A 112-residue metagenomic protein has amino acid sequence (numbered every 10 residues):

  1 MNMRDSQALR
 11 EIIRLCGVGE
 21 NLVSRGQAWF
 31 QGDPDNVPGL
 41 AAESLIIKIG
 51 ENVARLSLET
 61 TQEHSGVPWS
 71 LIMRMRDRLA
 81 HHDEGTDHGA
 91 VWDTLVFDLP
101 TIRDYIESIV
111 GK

Functional and structural regions predicted by a protein language model:
M1-K112: Solvent-exposed interaction patches of small proteins and small membrane subunits
